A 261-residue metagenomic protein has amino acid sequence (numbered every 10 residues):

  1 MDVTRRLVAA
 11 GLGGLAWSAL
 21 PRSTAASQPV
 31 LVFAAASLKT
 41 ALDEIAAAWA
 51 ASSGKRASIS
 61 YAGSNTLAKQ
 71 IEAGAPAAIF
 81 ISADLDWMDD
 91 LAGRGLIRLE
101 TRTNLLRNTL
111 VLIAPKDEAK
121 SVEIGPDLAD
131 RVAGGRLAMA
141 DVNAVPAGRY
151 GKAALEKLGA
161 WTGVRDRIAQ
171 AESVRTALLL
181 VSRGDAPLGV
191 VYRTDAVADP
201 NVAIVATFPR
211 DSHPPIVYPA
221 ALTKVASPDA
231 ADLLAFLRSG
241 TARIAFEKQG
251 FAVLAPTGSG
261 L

Functional and structural regions predicted by a protein language model:
M1, L15-A16, I71, L237: A general, composition-driven signal for non-globular sequence regions
D2-V3, A19, A36, G240: Short alpha-helical segments used as structural interaction elements across diverse proteins
V3, L7-T24: N-terminal export signals
A25-A75, S82-L85, D89-G95, T103-N108 (+1 more regions): Exported/periplasmic ABC-transporter solute-binding proteins
L99: Basic, amphipathic juxtamembrane/active-site segments that coordinate anionic phosphate or diphosphate groups
